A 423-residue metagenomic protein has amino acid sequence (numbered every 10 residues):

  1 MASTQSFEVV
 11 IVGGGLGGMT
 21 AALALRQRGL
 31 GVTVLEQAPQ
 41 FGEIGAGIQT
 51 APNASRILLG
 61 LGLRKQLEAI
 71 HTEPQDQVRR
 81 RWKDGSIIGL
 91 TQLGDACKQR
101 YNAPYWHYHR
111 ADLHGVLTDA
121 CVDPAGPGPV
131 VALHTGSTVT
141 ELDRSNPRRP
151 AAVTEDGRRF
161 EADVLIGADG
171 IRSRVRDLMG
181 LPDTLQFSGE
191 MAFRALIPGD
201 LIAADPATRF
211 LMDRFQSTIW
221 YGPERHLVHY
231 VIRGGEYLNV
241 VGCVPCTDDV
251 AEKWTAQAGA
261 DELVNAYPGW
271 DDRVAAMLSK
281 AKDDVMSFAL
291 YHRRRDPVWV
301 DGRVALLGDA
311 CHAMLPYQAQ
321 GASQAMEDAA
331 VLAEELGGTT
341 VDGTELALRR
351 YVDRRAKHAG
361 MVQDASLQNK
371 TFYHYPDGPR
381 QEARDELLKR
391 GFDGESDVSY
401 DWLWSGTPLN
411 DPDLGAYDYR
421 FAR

Functional and structural regions predicted by a protein language model:
S3-F7, Q27, D84, A276 (+2 more regions): C-terminal helical "tail/cap" subdomain of flavin- and related membrane-associated enzymes
F7, G29, P74, A162-D163: Short, well-ordered alpha-helix to beta-strand connector turns
E8, G31, Y237: Residues at the starts of beta-strands that form the adenosine-phosphate
I11-P39, I166-G167, F193, H229 (+2 more regions): Conserved mid-domain beta->alpha element of the FAD-binding
G31, R64-K65, P127: Conserved H-loop
A46, T50-A120: Active-site-adjacent segment of FAD-dependent monooxygenases/related oxidoreductases
A69-T72, A132, P268-S287, G343-R349 (+1 more regions): Acidic/histidine metal-binding catalytic segments
V78-R80, D84-I88, W106, G115-K282: Conserved FAD-binding catalytic core of PHBH/FMO-like flavoproteins
